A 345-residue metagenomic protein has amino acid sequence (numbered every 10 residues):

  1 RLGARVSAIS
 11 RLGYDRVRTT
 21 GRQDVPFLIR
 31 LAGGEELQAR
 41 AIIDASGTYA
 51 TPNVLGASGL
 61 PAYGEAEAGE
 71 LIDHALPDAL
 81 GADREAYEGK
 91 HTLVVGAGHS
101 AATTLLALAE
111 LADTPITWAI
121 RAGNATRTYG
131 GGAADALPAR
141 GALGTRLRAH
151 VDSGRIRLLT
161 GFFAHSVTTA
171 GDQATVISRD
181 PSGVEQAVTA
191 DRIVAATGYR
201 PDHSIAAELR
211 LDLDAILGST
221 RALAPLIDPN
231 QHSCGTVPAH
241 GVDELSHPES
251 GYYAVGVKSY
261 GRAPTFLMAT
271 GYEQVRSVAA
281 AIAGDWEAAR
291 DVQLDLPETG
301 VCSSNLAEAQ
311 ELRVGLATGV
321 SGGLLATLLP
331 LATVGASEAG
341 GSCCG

Functional and structural regions predicted by a protein language model:
R1-T51, L158, H165-V176, T189-R192: Feature captures the FAD/FMN-dependent oxidoreductase FAD-binding
L2, D15, T160, R200 (+2 more regions): C-terminal, flexible cofactor-proximal segment of oxidoreductases
A4, A109-A215, A280, W286-E298: A Rossmann-like FAD-binding core segment of flavoenzymes
S7-S10, G59, A79-G81, H91-L93 (+7 more regions): Residues forming the flavin
A41, G89-H91, S250: Nucleotide donor/acceptor-binding cores
S46-L111, I116, L217-P225, C234-G241: Glycine-rich dinucleotide-binding loop and its adjacent helix/turn
N53-L55, T104-L105, T128, H203-A206 (+1 more regions): Short glycine-/acidic-enriched loop or helix-start segments at secondary-structure transitions that form or flank
A97, R121, V257: Cofactor-binding loop segments of dinucleotide-utilizing enzymes, especially the Rossmann-like FAD- and NAD(P)+-binding
